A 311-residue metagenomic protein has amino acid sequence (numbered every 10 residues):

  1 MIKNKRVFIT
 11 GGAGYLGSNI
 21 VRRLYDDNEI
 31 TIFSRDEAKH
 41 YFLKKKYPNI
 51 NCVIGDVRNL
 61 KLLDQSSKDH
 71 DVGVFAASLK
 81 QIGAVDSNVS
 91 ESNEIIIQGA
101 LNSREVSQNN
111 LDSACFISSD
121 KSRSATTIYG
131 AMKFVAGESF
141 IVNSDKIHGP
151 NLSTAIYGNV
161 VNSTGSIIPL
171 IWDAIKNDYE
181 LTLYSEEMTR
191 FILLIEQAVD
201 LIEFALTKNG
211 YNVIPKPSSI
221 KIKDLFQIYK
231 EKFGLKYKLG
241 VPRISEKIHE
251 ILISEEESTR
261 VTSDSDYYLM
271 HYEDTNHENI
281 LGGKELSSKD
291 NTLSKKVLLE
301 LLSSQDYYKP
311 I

Functional and structural regions predicted by a protein language model:
K5, S113, G137-I311: Strand-loop microenvironment adjacent to phosphate/nucleotide-handling motifs in alpha/beta enzyme folds
V7-Y25: N-terminal Rossmann NAD(P)H-binding glycine-rich loop of SDR-like oxidoreductase domains
N28-K39: Conserved glycine-rich Rossmann-like NAD(P)H-binding loop of the short-chain dehydrogenase/reductase
S34, V53-I54, E94, S185: Conserved residues in the N-terminal Rossmann fold of short-chain dehydrogenase/reductase
D36, D120, S218: Residues in the short beta-alpha loop(s) of Rossmann-like NAD(P)-binding domains
L43: Conserved SAM-binding loop
K46-N51, V57-E94: NAD(P)H-binding glycine-rich loop region in Rossmannoid oxidoreductase-like domains and their noncatalytic homologs
F75, L79-G83, S87-F134, L152: Conserved Rossmann-fold NAD(P)-dependent oxidoreductase catalytic core, especially the SDR/UDP-sugar
